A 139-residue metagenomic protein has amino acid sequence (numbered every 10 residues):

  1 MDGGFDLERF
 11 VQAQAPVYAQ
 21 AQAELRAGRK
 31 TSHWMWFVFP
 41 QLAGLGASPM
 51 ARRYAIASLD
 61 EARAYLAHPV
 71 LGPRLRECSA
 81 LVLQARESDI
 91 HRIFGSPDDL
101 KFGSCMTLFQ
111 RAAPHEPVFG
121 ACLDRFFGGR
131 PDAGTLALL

Functional and structural regions predicted by a protein language model:
M1-A19, G134-T135: Extreme N-terminal tail/first-helix region
V11-E24, V82-I90: Short amphipathic alpha-helical segments and their helix-coil junctions
E24-L59: Hydrophobic/aromatic-rich, well-ordered segments within soluble, folded domains that form packed cores
K30-F37, R74, D98-C105, V118 (+1 more regions): Residue-level detector of well-ordered alpha-helical segments, enriched for hydrophobic/aromatic packing positions
G44-M50, Q110-F119: Short helix-capping/linker segments at secondary-structure and domain boundaries
R52-R74, R130-G134, L138: C-terminal end-helix/capping segment
A64-A113: Mid-chain, well-packed structural core segment of small domains
A112-L139: Charged phosphate-binding loop/patch that engages nucleotide di/tri-phosphates or the phosphate backbone of nucleic
